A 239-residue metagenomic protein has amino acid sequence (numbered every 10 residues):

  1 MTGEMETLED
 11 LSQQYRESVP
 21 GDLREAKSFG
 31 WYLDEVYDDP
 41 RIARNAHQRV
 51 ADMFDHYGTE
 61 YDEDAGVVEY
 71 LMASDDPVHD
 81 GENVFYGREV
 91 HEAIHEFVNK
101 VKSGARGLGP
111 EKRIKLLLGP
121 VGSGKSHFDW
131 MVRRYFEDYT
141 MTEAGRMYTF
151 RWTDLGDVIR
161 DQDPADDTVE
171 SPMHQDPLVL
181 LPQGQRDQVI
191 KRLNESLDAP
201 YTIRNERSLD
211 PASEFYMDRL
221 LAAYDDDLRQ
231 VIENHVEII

Functional and structural regions predicted by a protein language model:
M1-D52, Y57: N-terminal accessory segments that target, anchor, or regulate ATP-driven/P-loop NTPase machines and associated
P40-I239: Conserved ASCE/P-loop NTPase catalytic core
